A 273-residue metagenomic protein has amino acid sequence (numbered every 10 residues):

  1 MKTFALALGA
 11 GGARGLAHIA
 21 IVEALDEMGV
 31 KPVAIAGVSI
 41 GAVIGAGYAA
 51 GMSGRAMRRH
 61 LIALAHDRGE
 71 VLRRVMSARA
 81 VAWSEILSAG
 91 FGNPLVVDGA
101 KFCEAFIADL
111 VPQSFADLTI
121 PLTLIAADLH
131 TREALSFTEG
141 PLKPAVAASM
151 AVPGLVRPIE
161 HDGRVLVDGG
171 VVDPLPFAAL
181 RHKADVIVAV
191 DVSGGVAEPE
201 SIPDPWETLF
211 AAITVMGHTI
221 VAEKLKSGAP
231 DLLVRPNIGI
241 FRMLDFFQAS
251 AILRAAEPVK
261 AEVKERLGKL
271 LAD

Functional and structural regions predicted by a protein language model:
M1-V38, A46-D273: Patatin-like phospholipase
